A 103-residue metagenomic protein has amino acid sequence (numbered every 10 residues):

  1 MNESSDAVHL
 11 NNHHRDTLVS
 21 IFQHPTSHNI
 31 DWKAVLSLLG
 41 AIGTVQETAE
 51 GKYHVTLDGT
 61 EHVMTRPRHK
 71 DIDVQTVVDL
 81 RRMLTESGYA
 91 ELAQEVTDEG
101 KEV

Functional and structural regions predicted by a protein language model:
N2-V103: Basic nucleic-acid-binding interfaces
